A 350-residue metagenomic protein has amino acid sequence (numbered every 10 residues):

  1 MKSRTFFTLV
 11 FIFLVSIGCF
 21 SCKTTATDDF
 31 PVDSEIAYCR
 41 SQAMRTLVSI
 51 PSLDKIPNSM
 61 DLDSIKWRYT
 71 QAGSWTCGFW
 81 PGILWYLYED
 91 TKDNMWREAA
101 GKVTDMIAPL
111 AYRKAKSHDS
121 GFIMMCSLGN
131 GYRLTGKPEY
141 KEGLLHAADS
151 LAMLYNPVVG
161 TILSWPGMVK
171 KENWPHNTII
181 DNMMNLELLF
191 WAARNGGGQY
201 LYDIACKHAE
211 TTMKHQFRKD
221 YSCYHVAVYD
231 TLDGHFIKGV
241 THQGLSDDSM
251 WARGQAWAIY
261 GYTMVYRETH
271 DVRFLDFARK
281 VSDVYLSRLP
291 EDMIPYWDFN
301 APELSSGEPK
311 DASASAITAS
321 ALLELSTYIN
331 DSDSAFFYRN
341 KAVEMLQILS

Functional and structural regions predicted by a protein language model:
M1-F30: Bacterial Sec-dependent N-terminal signal peptides
T25-S350: Glycan-recognition and catalytic cores of secretory/periplasmic carbohydrate-active enzymes
